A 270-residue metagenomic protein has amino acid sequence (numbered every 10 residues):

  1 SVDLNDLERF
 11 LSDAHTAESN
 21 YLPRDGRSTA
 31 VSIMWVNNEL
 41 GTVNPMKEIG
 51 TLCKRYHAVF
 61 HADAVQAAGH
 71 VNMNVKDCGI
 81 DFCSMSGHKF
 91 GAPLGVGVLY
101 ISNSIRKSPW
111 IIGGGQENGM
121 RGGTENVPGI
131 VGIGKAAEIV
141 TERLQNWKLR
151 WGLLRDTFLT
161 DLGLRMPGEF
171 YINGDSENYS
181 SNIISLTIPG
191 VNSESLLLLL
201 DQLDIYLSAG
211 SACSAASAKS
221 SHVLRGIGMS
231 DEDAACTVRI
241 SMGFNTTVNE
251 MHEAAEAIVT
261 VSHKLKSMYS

Functional and structural regions predicted by a protein language model:
S1-S270: Pyridoxal 5′-phosphate
